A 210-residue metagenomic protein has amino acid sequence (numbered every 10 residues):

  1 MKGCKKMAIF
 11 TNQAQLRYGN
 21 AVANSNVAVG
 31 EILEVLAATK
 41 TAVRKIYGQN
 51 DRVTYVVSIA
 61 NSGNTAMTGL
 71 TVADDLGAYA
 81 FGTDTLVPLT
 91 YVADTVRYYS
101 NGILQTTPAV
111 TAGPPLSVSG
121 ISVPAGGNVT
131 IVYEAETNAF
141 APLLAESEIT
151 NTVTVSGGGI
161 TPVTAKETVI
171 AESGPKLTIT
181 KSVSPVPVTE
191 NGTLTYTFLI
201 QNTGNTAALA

Functional and structural regions predicted by a protein language model:
K2-A210: Exported/extracytosolic protein signature
